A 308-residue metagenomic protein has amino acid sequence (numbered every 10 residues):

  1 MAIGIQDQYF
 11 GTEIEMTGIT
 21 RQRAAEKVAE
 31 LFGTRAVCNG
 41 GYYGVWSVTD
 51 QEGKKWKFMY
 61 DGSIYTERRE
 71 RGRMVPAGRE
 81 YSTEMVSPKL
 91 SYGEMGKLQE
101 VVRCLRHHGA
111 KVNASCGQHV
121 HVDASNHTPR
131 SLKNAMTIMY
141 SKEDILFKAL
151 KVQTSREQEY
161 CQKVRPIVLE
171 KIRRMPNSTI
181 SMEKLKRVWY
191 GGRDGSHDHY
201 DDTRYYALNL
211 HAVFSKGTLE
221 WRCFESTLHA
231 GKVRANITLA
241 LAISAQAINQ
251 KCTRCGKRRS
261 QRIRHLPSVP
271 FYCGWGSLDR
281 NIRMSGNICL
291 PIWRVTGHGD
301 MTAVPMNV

Functional and structural regions predicted by a protein language model:
M1-K111, S125-V308: C-terminal accessory/tail domains of diverse enzymes
N113-S115: Active-site histidine-anchored catalytic micro-motif
V120: N-terminal cationic and glycine-rich segments that engage phosphates or anionic surfaces
